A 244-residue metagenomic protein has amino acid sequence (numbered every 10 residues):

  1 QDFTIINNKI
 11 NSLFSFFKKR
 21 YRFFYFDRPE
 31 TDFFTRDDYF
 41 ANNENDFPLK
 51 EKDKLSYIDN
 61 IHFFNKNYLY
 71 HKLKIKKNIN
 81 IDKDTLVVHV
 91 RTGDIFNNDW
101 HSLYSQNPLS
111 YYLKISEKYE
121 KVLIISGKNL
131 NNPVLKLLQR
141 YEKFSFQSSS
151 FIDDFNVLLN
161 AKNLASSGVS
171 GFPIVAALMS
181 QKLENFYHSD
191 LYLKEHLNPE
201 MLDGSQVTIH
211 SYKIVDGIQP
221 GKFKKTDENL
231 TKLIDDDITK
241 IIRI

Functional and structural regions predicted by a protein language model:
Q1-D2, S126: A short beta-strand-loop structural module common to alpha/beta enzyme folds
D2-K118, D216-I244: Secretory-pathway luminal glycosyltransferase catalytic domains
S102, K162-S166, H210-K213: Short, charged/polar micro-motifs that form catalytic or ligand-binding hotspots
L113-G204: Donor-binding and catalytic core of enzymes assembling or modifying cell-surface/extracellular glycoconjugates
I174-I244: Nucleotide-sugar donor-binding patch of glycosyltransferase catalytic domains
